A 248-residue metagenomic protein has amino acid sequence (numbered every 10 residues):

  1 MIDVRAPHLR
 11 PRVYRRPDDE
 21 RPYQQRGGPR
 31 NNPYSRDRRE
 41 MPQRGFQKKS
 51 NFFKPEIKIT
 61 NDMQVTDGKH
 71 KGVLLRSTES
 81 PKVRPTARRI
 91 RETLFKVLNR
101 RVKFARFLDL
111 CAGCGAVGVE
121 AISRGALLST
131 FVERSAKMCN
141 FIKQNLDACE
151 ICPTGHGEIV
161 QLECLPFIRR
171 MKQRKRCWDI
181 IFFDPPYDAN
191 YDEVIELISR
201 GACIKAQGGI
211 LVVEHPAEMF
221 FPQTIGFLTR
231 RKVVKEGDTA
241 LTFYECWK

Functional and structural regions predicted by a protein language model:
I2-K248: Class I S-adenosyl-L-methionine-dependent methyltransferase catalytic core
